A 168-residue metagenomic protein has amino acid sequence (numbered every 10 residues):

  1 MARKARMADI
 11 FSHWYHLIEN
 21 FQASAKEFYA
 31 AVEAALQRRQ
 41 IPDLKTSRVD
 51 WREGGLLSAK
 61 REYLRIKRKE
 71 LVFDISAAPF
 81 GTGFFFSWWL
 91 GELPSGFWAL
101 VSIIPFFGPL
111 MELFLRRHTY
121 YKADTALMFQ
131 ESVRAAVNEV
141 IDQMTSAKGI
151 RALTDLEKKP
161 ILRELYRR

Functional and structural regions predicted by a protein language model:
M1-R168: A composition-biased, non-transmembrane "mature-region" signal
